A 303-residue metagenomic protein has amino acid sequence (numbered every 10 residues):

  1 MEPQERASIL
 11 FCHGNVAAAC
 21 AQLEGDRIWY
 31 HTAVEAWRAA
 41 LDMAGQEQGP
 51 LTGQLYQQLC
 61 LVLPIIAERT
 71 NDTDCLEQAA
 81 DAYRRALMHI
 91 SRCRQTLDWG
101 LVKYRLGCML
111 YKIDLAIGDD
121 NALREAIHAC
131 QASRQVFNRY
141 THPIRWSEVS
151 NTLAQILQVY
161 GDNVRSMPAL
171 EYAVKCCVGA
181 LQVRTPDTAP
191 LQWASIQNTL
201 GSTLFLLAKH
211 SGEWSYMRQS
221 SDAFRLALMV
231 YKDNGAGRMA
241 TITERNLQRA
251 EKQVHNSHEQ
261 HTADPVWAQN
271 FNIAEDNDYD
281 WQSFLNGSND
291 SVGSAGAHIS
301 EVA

Functional and structural regions predicted by a protein language model:
M1-S8, L23-E24, R38-G53, R69-T70 (+6 more regions): Flexible helix-coil transition and linker loops at the boundaries of alpha-helical arrays
E5-Q22, L51-E68, L97-K112, I144-V159 (+2 more regions): Conserved alpha-helical positions within TPR/SEL1-like repeat arrays
L10, R27-E35, Y56, D74-A80 (+7 more regions): Short, charged, amphipathic alpha-helical segments
A18-T32, P64-E77, Y111-E125, Q158-E171 (+2 more regions): Short coil/turn connectors between adjacent alpha-helices in alpha-solenoid helical repeat scaffolds
H128, V174-V178, W214-G235, Q248 (+1 more regions): TPR/TPR-like (Sel1-like) alpha-helical repeat modules
T185-D187, L191-W193, N198, F205-S215: Intrinsically disordered, low-complexity segments enriched in Gly and acidic/Ser/Thr residues that form flexible
A236-A303: Terminal, low-structured helical/coil segments at or just beyond the last alpha-helical repeat
